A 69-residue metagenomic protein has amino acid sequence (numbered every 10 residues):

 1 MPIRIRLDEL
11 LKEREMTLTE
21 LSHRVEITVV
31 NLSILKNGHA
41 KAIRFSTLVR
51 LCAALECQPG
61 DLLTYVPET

Functional and structural regions predicted by a protein language model:
M1-M16: A short, Lys/Arg-rich alpha-helix, primarily the initiator
D8, T19, V49: Residues within the helices of the helix-turn-helix
L11, S22, C52: The alpha-helix within a helix-turn-helix
M16-I34: Short alpha-helical DNA-recognition segment
N31-I34, T47, D61: Residue-level recognition of specific faces of alpha-helices
I34, K41, L63-T69: Short, charged recognition helix plus adjacent turn of helix-turn-helix-like nucleic-acid-binding domains
H39-R50: Short, basic-rich loop-to-helix N-cap that marks the start of a DNA-contacting helix
